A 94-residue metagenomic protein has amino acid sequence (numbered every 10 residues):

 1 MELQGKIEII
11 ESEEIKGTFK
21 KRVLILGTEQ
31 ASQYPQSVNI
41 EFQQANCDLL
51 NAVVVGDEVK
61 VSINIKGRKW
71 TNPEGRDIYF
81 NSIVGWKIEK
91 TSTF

Functional and structural regions predicted by a protein language model:
M1-F94: Single-stranded nucleic acid-binding surfaces, predominantly the OB-fold ssDNA-binding core
